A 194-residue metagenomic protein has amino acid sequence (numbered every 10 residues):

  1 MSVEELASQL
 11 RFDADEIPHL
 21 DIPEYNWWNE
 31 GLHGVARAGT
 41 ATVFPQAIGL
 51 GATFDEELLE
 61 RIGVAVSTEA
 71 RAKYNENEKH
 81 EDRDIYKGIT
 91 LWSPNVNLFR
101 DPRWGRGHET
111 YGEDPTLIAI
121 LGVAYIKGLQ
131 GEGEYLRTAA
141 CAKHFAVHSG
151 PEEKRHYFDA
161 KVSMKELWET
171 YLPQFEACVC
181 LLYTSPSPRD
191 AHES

Functional and structural regions predicted by a protein language model:
M1-R189, S194: Glycoside hydrolase catalytic-domain context in secreted enzymes
